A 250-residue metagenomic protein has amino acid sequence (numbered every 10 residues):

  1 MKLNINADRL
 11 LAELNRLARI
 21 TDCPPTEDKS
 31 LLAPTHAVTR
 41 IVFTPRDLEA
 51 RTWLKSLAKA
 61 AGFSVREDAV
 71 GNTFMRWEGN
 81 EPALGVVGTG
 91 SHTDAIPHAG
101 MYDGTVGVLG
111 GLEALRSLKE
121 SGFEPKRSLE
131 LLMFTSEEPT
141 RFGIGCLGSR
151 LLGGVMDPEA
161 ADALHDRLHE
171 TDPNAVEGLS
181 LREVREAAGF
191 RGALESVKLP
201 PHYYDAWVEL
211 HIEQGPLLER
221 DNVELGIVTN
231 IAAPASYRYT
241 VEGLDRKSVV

Functional and structural regions predicted by a protein language model:
N4-A99: Acidic/His- and Gly-rich active-site-bordering loop/insert found across diverse amide/peptide-bond hydrolases
N6-E13, R46, A50-L54, A114 (+5 more regions): General structural feature for long, well-ordered alpha-helical segments within catalytic domains of soluble enzymes
R51, V86, G104-L112, C146-S149: Short alpha-helical patches at coil-to-helix transitions and adjacent helical residues in well-structured domains
A61, P82-V87, E124-L129, H202-D205 (+1 more regions): Short coil/turn connectors at secondary-structure junctions
R66-D68, E124-P125, L194-L199: Flexible, glycine/charged-enriched surface loops at secondary-structure junctions
L84-G88, H92-A95, R116, G154-A161: Glycine-/small-residue-rich beta-strand-loop submotif within the FAD-binding core of flavoenzymes
T89, H98-E138, A235-V241, K247-V250: Alpha-helical metal-binding/catalytic segments enriched in His/Glu/Asp
S136-E137, G143-V250: Midchain, well-structured core segments that form catalytic/ion-binding scaffolds
